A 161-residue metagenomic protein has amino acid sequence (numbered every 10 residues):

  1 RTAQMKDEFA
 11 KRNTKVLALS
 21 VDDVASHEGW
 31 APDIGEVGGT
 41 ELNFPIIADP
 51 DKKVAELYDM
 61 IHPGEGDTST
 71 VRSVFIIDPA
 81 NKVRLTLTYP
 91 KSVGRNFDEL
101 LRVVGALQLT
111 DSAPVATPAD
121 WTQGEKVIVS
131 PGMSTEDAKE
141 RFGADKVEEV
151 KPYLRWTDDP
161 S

Functional and structural regions predicted by a protein language model:
R1-S161: Chalcogenol-based redox active-site neighborhoods
